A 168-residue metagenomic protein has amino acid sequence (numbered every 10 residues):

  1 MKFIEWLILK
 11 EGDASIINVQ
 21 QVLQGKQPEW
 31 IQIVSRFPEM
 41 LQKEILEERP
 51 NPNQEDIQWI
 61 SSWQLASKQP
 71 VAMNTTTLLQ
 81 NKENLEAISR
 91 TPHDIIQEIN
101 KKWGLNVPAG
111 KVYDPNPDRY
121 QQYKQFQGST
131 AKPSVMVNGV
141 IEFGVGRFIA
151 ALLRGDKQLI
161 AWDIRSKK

Functional and structural regions predicted by a protein language model:
I4-V71: N-terminal extension/subdomain marker
E11, I149, A161, S166-K168: Amphipathic, charge-rich alpha-helical segments that serve as recognition/docking helices
I16, N53, P108, L159-W162: A local structural micro-motif
Q20-P28, I33-V34, M40-L41, W63-A66 (+3 more regions): Short alpha-helix boundary/capping and kink motifs at helix termini
S89-R90, Q158-L159, R165: General N-terminal targeting signals
V145-I160: Short active-site loop/helix that positions an aromatic residue
